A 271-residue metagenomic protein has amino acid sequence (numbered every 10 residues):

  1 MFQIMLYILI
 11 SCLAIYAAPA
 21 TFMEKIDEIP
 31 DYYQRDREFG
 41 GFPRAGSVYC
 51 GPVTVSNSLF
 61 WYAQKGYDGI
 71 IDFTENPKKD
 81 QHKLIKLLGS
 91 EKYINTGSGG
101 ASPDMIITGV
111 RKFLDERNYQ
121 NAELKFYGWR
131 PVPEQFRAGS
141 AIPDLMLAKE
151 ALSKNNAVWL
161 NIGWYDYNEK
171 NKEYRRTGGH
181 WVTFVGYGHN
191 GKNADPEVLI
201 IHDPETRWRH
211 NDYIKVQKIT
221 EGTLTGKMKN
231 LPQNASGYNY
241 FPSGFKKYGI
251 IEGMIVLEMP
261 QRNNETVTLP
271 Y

Functional and structural regions predicted by a protein language model:
I4-L13: Sec-dependent N-terminal signal peptides
A14-E116, Y238-Y271: Active-site-adjacent structural segments surrounding the nucleophilic cysteine of cysteine proteases and isopeptidases
R44, S153-N155, D195: Short, well-ordered loop/turn elements at secondary-structure boundaries
A45-V48, P77-I85, A138-P143, Y174-H180 (+1 more regions): Glycine-rich, flexible loop segments associated with nucleotide phosphate handling
I94-H189: Predominantly the structural core of cysteine protease catalytic domains
M146, N161-Y271: Active-site signature of cysteine proteases
